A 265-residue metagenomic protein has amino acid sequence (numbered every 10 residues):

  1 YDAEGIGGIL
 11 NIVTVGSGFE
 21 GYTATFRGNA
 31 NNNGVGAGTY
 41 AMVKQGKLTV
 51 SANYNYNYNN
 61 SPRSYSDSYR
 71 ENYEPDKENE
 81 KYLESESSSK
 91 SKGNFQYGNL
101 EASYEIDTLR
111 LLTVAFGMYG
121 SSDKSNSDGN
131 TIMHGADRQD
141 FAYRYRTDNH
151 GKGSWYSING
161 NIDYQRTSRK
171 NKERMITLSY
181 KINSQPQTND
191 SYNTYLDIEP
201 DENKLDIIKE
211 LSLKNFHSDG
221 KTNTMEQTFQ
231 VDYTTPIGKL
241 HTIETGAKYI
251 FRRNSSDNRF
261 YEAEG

Functional and structural regions predicted by a protein language model:
D2-A3, R27-G38: Solvent-exposed loop/turn segments connecting transmembrane beta-strands in outer-membrane beta-barrel proteins
E4-R27: N-terminal periplasmic accessory domains that precede and gate Gram-negative outer-membrane beta-barrel machines
V15-S17, N31, R169: Short polar/acidic secondary-structure junctions
G21-A24, N79-E86, D140-D148, N159 (+2 more regions): Extracytoplasmic loops and strand-loop junctions of Gram-negative outer membrane beta-barrel proteins
N33-S64, E78-N126, Y156-I158: Transmembrane beta-barrel wall of Gram-negative outer-membrane proteins
T39, R63-N79, S125-F141, T188-D197 (+2 more regions): Outer-membrane beta-barrel translocator domains and adjoining extracellular loop/strand segments of Gram-negative
Y97-N99, S103-E105, L109-S121, N149-G265: Face-selective signature of the C-terminal outer-membrane beta-barrel domain
